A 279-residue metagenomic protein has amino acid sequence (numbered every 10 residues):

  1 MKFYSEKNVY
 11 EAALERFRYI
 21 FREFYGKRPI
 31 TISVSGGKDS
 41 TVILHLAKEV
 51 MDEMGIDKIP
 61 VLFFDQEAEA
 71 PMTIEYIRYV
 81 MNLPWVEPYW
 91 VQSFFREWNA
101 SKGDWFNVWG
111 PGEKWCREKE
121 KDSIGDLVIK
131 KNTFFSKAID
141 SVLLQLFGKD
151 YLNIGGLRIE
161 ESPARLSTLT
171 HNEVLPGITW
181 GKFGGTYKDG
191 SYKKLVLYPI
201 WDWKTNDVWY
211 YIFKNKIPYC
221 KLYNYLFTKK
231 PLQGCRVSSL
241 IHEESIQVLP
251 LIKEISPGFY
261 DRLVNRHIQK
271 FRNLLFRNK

Functional and structural regions predicted by a protein language model:
M1-S33, K38-K279: Nucleotide-activated chemistry modules centered on ATP-dependent adenylation/adenylyltransferase
